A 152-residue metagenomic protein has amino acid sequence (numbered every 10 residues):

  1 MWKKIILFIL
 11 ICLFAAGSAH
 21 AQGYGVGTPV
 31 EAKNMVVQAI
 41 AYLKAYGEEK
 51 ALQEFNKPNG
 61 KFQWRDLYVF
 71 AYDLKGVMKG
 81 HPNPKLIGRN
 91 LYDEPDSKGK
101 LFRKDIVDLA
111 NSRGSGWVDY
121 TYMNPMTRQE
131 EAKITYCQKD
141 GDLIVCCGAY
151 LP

Functional and structural regions predicted by a protein language model:
W2-I9, F14, A19-P152: N-terminal membrane-sensor/transducer module of prokaryotic signaling receptors
